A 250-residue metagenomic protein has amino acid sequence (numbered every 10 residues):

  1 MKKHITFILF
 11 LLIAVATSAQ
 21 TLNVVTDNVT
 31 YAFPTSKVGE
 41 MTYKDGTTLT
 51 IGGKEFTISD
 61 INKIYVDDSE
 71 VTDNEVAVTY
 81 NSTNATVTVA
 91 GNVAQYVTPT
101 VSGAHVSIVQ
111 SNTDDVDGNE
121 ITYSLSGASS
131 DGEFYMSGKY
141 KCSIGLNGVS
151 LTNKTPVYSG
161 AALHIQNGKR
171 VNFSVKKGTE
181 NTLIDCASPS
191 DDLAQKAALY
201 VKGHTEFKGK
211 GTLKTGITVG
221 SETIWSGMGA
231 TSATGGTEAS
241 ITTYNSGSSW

Functional and structural regions predicted by a protein language model:
M1-L22: Bacterial Sec-dependent N-terminal signal peptides
H4-I5, Y65, G247: Residue-level detector of intrinsically disordered/flexible regions characterized by low predicted structural confidence
L11-A14, V24, I51, V201 (+1 more regions): Generic detector of low-complexity/intrinsically disordered segments and short hydrophobic N-terminal stretches
L12-V15, S36, T48, A85 (+1 more regions): Short linear sequence elements within intrinsically disordered, low-complexity coil regions
Q20-E70: Compositionally biased alpha-helical segments
S69-W250: A composition-driven surface/loop motif
